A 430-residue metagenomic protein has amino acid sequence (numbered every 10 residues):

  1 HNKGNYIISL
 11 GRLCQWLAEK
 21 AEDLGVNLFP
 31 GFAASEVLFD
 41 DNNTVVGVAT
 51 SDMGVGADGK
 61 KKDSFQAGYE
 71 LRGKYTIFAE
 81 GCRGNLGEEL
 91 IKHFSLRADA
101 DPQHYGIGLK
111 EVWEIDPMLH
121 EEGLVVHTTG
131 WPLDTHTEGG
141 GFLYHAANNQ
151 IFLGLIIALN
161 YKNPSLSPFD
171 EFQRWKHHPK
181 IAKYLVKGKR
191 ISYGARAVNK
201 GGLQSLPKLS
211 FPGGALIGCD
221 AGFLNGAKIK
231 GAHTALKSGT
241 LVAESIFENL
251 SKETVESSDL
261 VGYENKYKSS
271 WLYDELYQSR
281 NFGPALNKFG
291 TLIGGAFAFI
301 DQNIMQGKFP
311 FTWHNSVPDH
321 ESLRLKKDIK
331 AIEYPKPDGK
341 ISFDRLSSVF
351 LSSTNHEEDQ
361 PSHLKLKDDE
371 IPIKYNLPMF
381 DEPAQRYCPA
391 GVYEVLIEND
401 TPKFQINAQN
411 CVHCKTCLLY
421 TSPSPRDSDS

Functional and structural regions predicted by a protein language model:
H1-F39, N43-T44, A49-K60, F65-F78 (+10 more regions): Conserved N-terminal/central alpha/beta ligand/cofactor-binding core
H93, I107-T137, A197-G202, I373: Flavin-dependent oxidoreductases
T135-G194, H233, K252, G262-E264: Conserved FAD/dinucleotide-binding core of flavoprotein oxidoreductases
R196-I217, G222, L351-D359, I373-Q385: FAD-binding beta-loop-beta segment adjacent to the flavin cofactor pocket
G226, E358-C414: Ferredoxin-like iron-sulfur electron-transfer modules
H233-N249: An active-site-proximal "capping" alpha-helix that borders the catalytic cofactor pocket
E244-L286: Active-site-proximal substrate-binding core of FAD-dependent oxidoreductases
Y420-D427: Conserved small/polar residues in nucleotide/adenosyl-binding loops
